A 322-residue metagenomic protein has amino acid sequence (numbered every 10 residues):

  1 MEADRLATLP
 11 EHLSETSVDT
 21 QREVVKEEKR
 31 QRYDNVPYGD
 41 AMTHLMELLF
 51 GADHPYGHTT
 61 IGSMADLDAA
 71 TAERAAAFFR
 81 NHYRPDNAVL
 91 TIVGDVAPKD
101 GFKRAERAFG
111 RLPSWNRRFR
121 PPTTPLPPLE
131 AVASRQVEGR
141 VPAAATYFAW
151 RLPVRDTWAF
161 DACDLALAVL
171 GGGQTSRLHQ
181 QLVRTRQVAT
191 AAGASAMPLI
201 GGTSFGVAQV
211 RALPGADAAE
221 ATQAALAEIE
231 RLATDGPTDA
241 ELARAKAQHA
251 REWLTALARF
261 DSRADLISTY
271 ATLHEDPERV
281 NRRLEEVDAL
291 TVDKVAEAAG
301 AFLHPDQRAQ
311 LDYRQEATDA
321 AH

Functional and structural regions predicted by a protein language model:
M1-G39, A69, A76-N87, A227: Active-site-adjacent, His/Asp/Glu-enriched structural segments that form or flank metal-binding and acid/base networks
M1-T8, P37-A65, N87-V93, A143-V154 (+4 more regions): M16 family metallopeptidases and their MPP-like homologs
S14-S17, W115-T123, T238-A240: A short, aromatic/hydrophobic, helix- or strand-capping loop or linear motif that either lines the entrance/gate
E15, R30, A72-A108, Q307-R308: Non-catalytic, conformational "gating/processing" segments within enzyme and secreted inhibitor domains
R30-N35, M46-L48, R117-T175: His/Glu-based metal-binding/catalytic segments typifying zinc-dependent metallopeptidases
A76-R80, A133-V137, A192-P198: Short beta-strand/turn micro-motifs at beta-sheet edges
A97-E138, R282-H322: Proteolytic maturation boundary segments
P98-F102, W158, A216-E220: Short, conserved charged micro-motifs
